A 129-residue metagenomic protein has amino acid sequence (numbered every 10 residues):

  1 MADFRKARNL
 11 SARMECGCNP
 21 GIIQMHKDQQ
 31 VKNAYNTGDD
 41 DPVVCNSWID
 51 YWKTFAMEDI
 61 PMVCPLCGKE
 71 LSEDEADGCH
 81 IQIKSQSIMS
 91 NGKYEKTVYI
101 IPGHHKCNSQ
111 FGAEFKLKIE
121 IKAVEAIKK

Functional and structural regions predicted by a protein language model:
M1-N46: A boundary/linker detector
L10, M57-P61, V98-I101: Processing junctions and N-termini across compartments
C18, C64-C67, H104-C107: Disulfide-bonded cysteines in secreted/extracellular proteins and peptides
N36-F55, G78-S90: Short Cys/His-rich Zn2+-coordinating modules
S47-A76: Short cysteine-rich loop/turn motifs with clustered Cys
K69-Y99: Histidine-centered nuclease catalytic patch
I101-I121: Short Cys/His-centered divalent metal-binding micro-motifs
E125-K129: A detector for short metal-coordination/catalytic motifs
